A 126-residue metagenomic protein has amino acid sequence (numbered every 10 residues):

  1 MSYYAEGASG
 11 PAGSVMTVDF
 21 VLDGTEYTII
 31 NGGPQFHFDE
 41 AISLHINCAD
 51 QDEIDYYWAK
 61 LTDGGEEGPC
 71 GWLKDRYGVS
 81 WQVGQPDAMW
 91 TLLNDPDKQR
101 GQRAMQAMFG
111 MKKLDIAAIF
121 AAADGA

Functional and structural regions predicted by a protein language model:
M1-G24: Core segments of cupin and vicinal oxygen chelate
A5-A8, T28-N31, W90-L92: A short, acidic/glycine-rich surface segment
G10, F36-H37: Short glycine/serine/proline-enriched coil/turn segments at secondary-structure junctions
G10-P11, D52, G68, Q99 (+1 more regions): Residues at secondary-structure transition points
M16, T28-G32, E66: Conserved, structured core segments of small domains
V21-E26, H37-D95, K113, D124: Vicinal oxygen chelate
P96-A126: C-terminal cap/linker of serine protease catalytic domains
